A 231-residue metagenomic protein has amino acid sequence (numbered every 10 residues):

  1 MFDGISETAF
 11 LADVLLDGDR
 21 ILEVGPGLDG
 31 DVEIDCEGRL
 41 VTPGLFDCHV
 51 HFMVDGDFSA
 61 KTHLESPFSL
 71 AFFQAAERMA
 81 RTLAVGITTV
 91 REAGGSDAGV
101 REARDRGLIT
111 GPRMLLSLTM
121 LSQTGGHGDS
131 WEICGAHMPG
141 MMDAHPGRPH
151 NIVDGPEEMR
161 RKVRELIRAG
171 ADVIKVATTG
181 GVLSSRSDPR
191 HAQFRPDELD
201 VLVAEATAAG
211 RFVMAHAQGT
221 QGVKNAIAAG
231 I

Functional and structural regions predicted by a protein language model:
I5-P43: Histidine-rich, glycine-flanked metal-binding segment
D31-L40, V100-L108, P156-D172: Short amphipathic alpha-helices and their capping/turn segments at secondary-structure boundaries
R39-R106, T124-W131, D197, Q221-A229: Metal-associated gating/positioning segment near the N- to mid-region
G44-V50, V90-R91, M114-L118, I174-V176 (+1 more regions): Hydrophobic faces of well-ordered beta-strands that scaffold small-molecule active sites in alpha/beta enzyme cores
A60-F73, E132, M138-R161, F212-A217: Active-site mouth loops of central-metabolism enzymes
M79, V163, L199-V203: Generic structural signal for well-ordered alpha-helices, preferentially at hydrophobic/aromatic core positions
I87-T88, I109-R113, A171-D172, A209-R211: Short, well-ordered coil/turn segments that N-cap beta-strands
T124, A177-I231: Active-site core of metal-dependent hydrolases
